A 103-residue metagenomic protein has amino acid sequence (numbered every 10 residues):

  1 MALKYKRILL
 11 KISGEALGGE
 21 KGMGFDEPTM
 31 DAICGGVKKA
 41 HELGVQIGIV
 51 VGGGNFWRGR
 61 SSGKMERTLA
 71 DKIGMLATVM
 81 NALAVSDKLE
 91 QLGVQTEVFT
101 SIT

Functional and structural regions predicted by a protein language model:
M1-A2, V51-G53: Short acidic/polar alpha-helix capping motifs at helix-coil junctions
M1-Q46: N-terminal glycine-/serine-/threonine-rich phosphate-binding loop
L3, H41-L43, G48, E66-D71 (+1 more regions): Hydrophobic alpha-helical segments and their boundary regions
L10, G48-G52, T96-S101: General beta-strand structural signal in soluble alpha/beta enzymes
A16-G18, G54-G59: Short, active-site-adjacent cap segments at secondary-structure transitions
D26, M30, F56-K64: Extended, folded domain segments that form the structural surfaces/walls around functional sites
S62-T103: Ligand-binding beta-strand-loop-alpha-helix segment within the catalytic cores of soluble metabolic enzymes
